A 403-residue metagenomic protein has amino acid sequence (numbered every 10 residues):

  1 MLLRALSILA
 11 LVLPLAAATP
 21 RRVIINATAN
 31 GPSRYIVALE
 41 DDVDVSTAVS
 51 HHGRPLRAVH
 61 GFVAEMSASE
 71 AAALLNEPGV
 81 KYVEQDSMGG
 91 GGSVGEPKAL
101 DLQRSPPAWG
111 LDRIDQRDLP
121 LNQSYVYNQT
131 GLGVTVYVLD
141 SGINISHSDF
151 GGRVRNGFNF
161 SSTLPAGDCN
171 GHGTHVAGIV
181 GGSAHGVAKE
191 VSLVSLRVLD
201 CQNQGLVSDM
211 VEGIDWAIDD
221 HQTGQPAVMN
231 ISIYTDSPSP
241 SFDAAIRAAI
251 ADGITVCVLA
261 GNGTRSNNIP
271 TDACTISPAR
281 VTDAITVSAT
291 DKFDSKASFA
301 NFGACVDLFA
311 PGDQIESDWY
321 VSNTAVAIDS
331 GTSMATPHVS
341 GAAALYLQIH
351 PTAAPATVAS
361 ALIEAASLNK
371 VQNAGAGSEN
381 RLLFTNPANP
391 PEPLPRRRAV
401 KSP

Functional and structural regions predicted by a protein language model:
M1-P20, S402-P403: Fungal secretory targeting signals
R21-T28, D41-G110: Autoinhibitory propeptides
Y35-A38, V63, E84, T135-L139 (+10 more regions): Structural recognition of the beta-strand scaffold that forms the well-ordered cores of secreted hydrolase catalytic
D41-D44, E70-A71, S87-G91, S141-I145 (+10 more regions): Solvent-exposed loop/turn segments at secondary-structure junctions within structured extracellular/periplasmic domains
P55, V191-S195, G213-A245, D252-I254 (+4 more regions): C-terminal subdomain of the subtilisin-like protease fold in secreted/lumenal serine endopeptidases
A68-A71, V80, L111, G173 (+10 more regions): Extracytoplasmic/secreted envelope proteins and their assembly/folding machinery, especially bacterial periplasmic
P106, S124-N156, L164-D209, Q222-V228 (+7 more regions): Subtilisin-like serine protease catalytic core
T135, L139-D140, I254, C274-Q348 (+3 more regions): Extracellular S/T/G-rich loop segment that most often corresponds to the catalytic His/Ser-adjacent loop
